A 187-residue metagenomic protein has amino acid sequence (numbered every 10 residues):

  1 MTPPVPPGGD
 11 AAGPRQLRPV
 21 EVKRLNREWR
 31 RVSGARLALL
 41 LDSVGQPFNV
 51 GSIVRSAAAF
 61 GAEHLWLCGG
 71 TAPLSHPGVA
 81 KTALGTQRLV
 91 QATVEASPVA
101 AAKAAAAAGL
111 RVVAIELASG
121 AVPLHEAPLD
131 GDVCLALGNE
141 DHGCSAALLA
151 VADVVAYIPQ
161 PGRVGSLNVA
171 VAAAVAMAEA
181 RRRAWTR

Functional and structural regions predicted by a protein language model:
M1-R187: Post-transcriptional modification and biogenesis factors for structured RNAs of the translation apparatus
